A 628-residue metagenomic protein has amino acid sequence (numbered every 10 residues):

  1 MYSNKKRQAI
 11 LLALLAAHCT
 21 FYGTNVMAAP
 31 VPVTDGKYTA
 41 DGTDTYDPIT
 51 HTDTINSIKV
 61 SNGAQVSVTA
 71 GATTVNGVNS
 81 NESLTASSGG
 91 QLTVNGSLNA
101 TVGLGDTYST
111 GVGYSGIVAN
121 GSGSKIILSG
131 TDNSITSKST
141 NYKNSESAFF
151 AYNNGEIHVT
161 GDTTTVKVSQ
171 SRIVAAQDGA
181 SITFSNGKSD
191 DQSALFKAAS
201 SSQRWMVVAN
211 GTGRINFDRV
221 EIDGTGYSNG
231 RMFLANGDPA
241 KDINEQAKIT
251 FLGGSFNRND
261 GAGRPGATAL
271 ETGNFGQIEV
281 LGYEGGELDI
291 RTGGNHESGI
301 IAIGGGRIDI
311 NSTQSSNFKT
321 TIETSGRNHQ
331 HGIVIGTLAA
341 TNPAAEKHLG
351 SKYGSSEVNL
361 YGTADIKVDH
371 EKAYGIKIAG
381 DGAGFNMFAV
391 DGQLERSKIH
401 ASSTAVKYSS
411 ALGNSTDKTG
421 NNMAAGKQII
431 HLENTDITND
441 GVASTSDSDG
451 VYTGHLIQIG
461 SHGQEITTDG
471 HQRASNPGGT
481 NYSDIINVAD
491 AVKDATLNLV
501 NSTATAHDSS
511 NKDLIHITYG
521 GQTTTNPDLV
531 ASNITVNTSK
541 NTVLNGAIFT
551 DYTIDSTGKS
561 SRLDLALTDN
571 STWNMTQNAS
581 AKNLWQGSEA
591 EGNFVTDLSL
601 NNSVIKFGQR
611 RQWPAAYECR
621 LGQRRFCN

Functional and structural regions predicted by a protein language model:
M1-N628: Long, low-complexity, polar and repeat-rich extracellular regions of very large Gram-negative surface proteins
